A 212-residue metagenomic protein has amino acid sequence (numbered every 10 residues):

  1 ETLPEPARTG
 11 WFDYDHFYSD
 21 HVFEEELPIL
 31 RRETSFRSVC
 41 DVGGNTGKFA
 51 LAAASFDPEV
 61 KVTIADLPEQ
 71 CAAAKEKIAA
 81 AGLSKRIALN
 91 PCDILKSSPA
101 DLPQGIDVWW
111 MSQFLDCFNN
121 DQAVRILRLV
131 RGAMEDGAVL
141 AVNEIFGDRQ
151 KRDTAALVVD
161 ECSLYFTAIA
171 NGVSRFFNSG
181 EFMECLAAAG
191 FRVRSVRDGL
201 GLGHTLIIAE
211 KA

Functional and structural regions predicted by a protein language model:
E1-R37: Conserved Class I S-adenosyl-L-methionine-dependent methyltransferase catalytic core
E33, S38-A212: Alpha-helical subdomain
